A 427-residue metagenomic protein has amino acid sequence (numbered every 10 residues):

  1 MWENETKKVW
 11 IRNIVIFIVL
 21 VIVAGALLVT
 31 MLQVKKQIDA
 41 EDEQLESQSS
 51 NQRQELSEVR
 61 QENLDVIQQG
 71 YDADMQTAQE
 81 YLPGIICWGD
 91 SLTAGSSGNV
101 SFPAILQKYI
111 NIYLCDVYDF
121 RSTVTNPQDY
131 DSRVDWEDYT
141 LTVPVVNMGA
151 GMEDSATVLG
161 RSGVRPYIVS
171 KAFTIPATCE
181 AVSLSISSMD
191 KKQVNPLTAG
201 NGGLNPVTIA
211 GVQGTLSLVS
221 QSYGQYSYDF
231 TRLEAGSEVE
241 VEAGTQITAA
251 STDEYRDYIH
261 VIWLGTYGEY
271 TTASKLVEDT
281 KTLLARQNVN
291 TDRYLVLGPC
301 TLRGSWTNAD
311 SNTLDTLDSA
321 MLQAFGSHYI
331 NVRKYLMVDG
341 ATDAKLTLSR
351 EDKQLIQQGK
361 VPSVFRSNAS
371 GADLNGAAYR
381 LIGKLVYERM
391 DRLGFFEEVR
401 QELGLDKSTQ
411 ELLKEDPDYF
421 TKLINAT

Functional and structural regions predicted by a protein language model:
M1-E62, Q69: Gram-positive cell-envelope targeting signals
A40-E43, R286-V289, C300-A341: Substrate-gating cap/lid alpha-helix
E55, R60-R256, N312, T409-D418: Serine-esterase "nucleophile elbow" of acetyl-processing enzymes
G84-I85, G98, V145, V158 (+1 more regions): Histidine-centered active-site loop/cap adjacent to the catalytic His in serine esterases/O-acetyl transfer systems
G84-T93, P144-G149, Y258-L264, R293-G298 (+2 more regions): Structural recognition of the beta-strand scaffold that forms the well-ordered cores of secreted hydrolase catalytic
I262, K334-S363: Mobile gating loops/cap/lid regions near enzyme active sites that modulate substrate access
I262-L276, T301-A309, S370: Surface-exposed cleft-lining segments at the edges of enzyme active sites
K275-T282, S311-D315: Charged helix-capping and loop-helix junction motifs
